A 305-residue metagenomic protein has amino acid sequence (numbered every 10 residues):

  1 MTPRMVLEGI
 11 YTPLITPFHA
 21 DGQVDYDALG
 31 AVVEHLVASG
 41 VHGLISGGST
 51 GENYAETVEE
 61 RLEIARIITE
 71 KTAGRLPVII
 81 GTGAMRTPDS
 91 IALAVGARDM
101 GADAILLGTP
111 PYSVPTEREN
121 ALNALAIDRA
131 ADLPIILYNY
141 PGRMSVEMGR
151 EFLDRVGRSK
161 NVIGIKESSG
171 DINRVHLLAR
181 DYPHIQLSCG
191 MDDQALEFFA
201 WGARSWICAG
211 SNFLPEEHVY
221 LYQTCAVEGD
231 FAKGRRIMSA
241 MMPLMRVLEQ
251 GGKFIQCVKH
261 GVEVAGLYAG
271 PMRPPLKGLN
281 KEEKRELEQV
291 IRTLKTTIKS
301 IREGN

Functional and structural regions predicted by a protein language model:
T2, V6-T16, H35, S39-V41 (+3 more regions): C-terminal alpha-helical cap/extension of soluble enzyme domains
P3-S145, D154, V262, I301: Active-site beta->alpha loop and helix N-cap motifs at the rims of alpha/beta catalytic domains
E8, T16, H42, S46-T50 (+8 more regions): Short glycine-rich loop/turn motifs that provide flexible caps or phosphate-binding loops at active sites
P13, P17, Y26, G47 (+10 more regions): Short, electropositive, low-hydrophobicity segments enriched in small/polar residues
D25-A28, V32, E60, I64 (+11 more regions): General structural feature for long, well-ordered alpha-helical segments within catalytic domains of soluble enzymes
R129-A130, P141-M242, R246-E249: Catalytic alpha/beta core domains of metabolic enzymes, predominantly
